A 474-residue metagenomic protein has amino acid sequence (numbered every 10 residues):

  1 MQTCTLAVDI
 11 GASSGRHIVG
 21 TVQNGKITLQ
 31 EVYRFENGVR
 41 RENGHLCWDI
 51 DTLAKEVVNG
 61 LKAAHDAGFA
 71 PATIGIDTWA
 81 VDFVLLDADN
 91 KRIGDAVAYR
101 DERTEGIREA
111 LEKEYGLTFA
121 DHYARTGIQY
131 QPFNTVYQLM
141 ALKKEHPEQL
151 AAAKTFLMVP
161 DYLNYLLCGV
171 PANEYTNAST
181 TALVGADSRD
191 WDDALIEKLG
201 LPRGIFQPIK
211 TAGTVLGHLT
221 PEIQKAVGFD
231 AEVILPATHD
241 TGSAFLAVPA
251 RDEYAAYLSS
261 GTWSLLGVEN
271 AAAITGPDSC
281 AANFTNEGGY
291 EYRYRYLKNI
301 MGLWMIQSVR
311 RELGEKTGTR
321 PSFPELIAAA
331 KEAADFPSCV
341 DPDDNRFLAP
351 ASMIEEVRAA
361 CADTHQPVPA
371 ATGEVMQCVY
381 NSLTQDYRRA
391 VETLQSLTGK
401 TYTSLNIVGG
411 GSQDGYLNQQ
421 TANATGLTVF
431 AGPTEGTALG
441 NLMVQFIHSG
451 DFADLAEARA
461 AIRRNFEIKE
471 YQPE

Functional and structural regions predicted by a protein language model:
M1-G94, A152, Q224-V233, T425-L427 (+1 more regions): N-terminal glycine/serine-rich phosphate-binding loop of ATP-dependent small-molecule kinases, especially carbohydrate
L6-A7, V19, E112-T126, Y137-M158 (+7 more regions): Active-site core segments that coordinate phosphate-bearing ligands/cofactors across diverse enzyme families
G11-S13, A72, D77-W79, T135 (+4 more regions): Short, basic and Ser/Thr-rich N-terminal targeting/leader segments
R34, V97-T104, T262-S264, P433-T437: Short, acidic/turn-prone active-site loops that include or flank metal/cofactor- and phosphate-binding residues
K62-N134: Active-site phosphate-binding/coordination module
A70-T78, T155, P208, K400-G409: Short glycine-rich phosphate-binding loop at a beta-alpha junction
D77-A80, A212-G213, S260-W263, S404-S412: Glycine-rich beta-strand-to-loop/alpha-helix junction loops that act as flexible
D101, N173-A178: Nucleotide/phosphate-binding loop and acidic/charged catalytic motifs in nucleotide-binding or -utilizing enzymes
